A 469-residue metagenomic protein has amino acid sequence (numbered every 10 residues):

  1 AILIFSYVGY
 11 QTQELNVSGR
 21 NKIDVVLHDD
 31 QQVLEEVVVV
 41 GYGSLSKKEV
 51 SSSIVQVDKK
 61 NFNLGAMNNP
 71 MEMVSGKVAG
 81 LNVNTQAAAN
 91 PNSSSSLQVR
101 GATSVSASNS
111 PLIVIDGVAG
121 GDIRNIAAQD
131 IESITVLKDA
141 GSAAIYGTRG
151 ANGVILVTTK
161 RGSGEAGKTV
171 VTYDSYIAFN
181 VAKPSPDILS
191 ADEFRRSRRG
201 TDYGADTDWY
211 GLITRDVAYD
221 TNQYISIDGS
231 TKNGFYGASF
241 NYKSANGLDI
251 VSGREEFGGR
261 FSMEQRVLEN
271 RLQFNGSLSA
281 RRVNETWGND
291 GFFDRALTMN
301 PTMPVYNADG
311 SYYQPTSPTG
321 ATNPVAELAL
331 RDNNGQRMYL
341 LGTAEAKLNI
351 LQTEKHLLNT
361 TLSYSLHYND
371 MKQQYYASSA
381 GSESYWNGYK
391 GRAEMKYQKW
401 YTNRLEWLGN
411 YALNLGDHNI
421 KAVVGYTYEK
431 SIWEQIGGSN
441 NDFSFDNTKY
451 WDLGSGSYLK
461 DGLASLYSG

Functional and structural regions predicted by a protein language model:
A1-V267, L272-R281, L341: Short, small/polar-rich motifs associated with maturation and membrane association, primarily at protein termini
E36-V37, E49-V50, P184, W287 (+2 more regions): Short, solvent-exposed loop/turn and secondary-structure capping segments
N69, S94, N152, D220-Y224 (+6 more regions): Transmembrane beta-barrel architecture of outer-membrane proteins
I113-V114, T172-D174, N275-S279, T360-Y368 (+1 more regions): Extended hydrophobic secondary-structure segments that form protein cores and membrane-embedded regions
I177, A182, A218-N241, A245-S252 (+4 more regions): Flexible loop and strand-edge segments within Gram-negative outer membrane beta-barrel domains
L189-D206, D294-A326, Q374-A393, E434-L466: Surface-exposed loop/turn segments flanking beta-strands in extracellular/periplasmic regions
I227-G229, A344-E354: Long hydrophobic segments that form regular secondary structure
R254, M263, I350-L358: A conserved hydrophobic secondary-structure block that centers on an alpha-helix together with its immediately flanking
